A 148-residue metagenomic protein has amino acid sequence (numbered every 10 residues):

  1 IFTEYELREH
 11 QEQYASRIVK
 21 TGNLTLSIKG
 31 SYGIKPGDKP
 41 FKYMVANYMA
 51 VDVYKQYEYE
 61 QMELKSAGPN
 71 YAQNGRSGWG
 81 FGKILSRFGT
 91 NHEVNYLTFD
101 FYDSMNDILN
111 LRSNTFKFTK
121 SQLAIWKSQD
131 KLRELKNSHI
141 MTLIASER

Functional and structural regions predicted by a protein language model:
I1-R148: Short S/T/G/P-rich N-terminal loop/turn motif that feeds into the first structured element of a domain
